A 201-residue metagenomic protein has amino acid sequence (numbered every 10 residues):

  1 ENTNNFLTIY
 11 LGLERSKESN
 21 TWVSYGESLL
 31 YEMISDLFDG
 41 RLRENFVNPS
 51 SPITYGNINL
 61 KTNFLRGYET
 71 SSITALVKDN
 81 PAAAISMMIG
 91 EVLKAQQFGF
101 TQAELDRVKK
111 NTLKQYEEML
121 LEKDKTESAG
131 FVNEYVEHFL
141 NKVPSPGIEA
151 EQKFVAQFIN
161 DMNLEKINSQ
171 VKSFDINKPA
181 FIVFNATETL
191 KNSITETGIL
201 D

Functional and structural regions predicted by a protein language model:
E1-N2, M162, Q170, F174-D201: Segments forming glycine/polar-rich beta-alpha architectures that bind adenosine-containing cofactors
T3-G26, D39-D161, P179-T187: M16 family metallopeptidases and their MPP-like homologs
E32, M88, I167: Divalent metal-coordination and catalytic microenvironments
M33, L37-F38: Noncatalytic, helix-rich "gating/capping" subdomain that lines the substrate-entry/channel surface of large enzyme
